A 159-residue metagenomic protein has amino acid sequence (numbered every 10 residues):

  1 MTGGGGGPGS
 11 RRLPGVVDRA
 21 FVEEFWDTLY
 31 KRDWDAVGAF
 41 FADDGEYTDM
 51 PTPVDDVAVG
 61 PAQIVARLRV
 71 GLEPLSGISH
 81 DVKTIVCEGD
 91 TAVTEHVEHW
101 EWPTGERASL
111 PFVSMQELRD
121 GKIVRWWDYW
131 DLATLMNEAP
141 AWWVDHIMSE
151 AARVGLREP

Functional and structural regions predicted by a protein language model:
G3, G7-L13, V17, R69-P159: A beta-strand edge to alpha-helix "cap/lid" segment located at domain peripheries
R11-D44: Short acidic-aromatic low-complexity motifs
R12-G15, D27, V54, A58 (+1 more regions): A generic helix-loop boundary/linker signal
R19-T28, M50-P53, V70-E73, E158-P159: Short, mixed-charge, low-aromatic patches
F21, A36, Q63, W142-W143: Exposed alpha-helical structural elements
V22, L29, F41, I64 (+2 more regions): Hydrophobic alpha-helical core bundles mediating ligand binding, dimerization, or RNAP-core interactions
F25, F40-F41, Y47, F112 (+1 more regions): Aromatic side chains
D35-D90: A solvent-exposed, acidic/Ser-Thr-rich amphipathic alpha-helical stretch
